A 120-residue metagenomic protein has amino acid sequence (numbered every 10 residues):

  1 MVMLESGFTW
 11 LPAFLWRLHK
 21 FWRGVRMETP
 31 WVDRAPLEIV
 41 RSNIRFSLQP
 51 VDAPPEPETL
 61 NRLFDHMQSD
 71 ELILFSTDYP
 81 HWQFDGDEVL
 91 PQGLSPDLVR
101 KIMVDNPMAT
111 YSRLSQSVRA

Functional and structural regions predicted by a protein language model:
M1-N43: Aromatic-lined glycan-binding groove of carbohydrate-active enzymes
W10, M27-A35, R45, Q49-P50 (+2 more regions): Mid-to-C-terminal alpha-helical segments outside catalytic/metal-binding sites
